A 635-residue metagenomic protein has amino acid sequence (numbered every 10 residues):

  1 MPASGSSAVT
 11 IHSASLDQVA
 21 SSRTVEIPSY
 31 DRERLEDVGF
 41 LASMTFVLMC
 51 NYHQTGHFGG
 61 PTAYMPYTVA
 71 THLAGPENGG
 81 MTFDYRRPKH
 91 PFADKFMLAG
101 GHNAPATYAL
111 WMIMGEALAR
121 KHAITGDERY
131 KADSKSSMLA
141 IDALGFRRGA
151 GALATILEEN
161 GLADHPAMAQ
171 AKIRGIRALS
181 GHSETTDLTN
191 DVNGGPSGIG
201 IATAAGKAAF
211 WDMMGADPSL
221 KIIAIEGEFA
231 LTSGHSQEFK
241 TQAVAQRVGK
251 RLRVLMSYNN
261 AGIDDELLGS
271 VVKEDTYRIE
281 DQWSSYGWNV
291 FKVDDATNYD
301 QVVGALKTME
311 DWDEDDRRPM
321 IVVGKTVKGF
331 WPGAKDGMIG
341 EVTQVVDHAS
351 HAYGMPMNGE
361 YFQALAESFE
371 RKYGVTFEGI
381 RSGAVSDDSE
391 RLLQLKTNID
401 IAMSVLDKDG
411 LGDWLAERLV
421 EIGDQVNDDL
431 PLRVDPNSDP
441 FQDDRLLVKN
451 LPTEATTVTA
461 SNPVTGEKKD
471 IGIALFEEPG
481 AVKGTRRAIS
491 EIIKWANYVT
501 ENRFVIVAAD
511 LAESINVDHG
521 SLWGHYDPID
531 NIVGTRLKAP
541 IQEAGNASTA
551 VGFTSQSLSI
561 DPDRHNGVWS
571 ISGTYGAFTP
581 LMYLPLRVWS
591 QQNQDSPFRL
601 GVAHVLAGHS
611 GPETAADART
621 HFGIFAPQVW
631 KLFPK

Functional and structural regions predicted by a protein language model:
M1-A70, G100, A230, G234 (+4 more regions): Conserved acidic/glycine
P28, L35, S43-F46, T62-Q246 (+3 more regions): Cofactor-binding active-site loop characterized by glycine-rich and histidine/acidic residues
H53-M65, F96-H102, A163, S180-T203 (+9 more regions): Active-site nucleophile and cofactor-binding loops and adjacent substrate-binding regions of central metabolic enzymes
A74-K89, A117-K121, D212-P218, A243-L252 (+8 more regions): Secondary-structure transition/capping motifs at alpha-helix termini and the adjoining loop/turn into the next element
S136-A163, A167-S180, T185, P218-I223 (+9 more regions): Core alpha/beta catalytic barrel or barrel-like domain that forms the active/cofactor pocket in diverse metabolic
T189-D313, Q594-L600, V605, H609-K635: Thiamine diphosphate
E238-A245, S270-V271, M338-G340, G520-D527 (+3 more regions): Short, solvent-exposed amphipathic alpha-helical segments in soluble enzyme and RNA/protein-processing domains
F504, L511, L584-Q591: C-terminal amphipathic alpha-helical interaction region
